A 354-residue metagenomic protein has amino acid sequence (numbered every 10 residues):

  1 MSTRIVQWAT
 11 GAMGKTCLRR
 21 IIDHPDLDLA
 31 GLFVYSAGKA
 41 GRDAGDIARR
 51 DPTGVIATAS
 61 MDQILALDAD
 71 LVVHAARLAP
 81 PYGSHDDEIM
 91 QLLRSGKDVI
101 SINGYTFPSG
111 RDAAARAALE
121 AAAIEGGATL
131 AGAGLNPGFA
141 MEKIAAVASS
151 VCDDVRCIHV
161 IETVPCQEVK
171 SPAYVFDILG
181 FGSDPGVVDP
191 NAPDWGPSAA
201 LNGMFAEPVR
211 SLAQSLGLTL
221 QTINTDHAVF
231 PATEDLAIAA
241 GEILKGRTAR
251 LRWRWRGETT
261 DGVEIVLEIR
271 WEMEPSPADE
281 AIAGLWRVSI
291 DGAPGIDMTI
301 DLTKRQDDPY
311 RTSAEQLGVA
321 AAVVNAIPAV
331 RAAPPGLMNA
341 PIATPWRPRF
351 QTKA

Functional and structural regions predicted by a protein language model:
M1-R49: N-terminal Rossmann-like dinucleotide-binding module
W8, A12, T16, L67 (+7 more regions): Conserved active-site and cofactor/substrate-binding residues in soluble primary-metabolism enzymes
W8, S149-E280, G284-W286, S313 (+1 more regions): Active-site-lining helix/loop region of Rossmann-like oxidoreductase modules
I56-S60: Short acidic-hydrophobic, aromatic-tinged amphipathic segments that line or gate anion-handling sites
Q63-L71, P80-G104: Rossmann-fold NAD(P) dinucleotide-binding segment
A76-R77: Short glycine-/small-residue-rich Rossmann-like dinucleotide-binding loops
D86-D87, G104-A128: Rossmann-fold NAD(P)-binding glycine/threonine-rich loop
P275-A354: C-terminal helical cap and adjacent loop that interface with cofactors, partners, or active-site loops
